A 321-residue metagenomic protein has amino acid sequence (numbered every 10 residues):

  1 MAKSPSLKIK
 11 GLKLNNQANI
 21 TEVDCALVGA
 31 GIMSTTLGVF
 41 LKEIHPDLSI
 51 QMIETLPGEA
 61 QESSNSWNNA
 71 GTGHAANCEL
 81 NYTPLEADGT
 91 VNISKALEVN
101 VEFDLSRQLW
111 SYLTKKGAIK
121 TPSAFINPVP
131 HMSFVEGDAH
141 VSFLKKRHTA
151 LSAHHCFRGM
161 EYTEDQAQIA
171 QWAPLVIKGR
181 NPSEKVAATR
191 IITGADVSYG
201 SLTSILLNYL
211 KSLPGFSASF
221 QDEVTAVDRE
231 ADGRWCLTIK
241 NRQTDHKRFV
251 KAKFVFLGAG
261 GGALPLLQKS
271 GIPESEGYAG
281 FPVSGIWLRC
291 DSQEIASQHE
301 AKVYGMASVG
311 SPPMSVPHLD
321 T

Functional and structural regions predicted by a protein language model:
M1-C25, E43-D47: Extreme N-terminal leader/targeting segments of oxidoreductases
I20, T121-F134, Q171-L213: Helix-loop-beta segment of a Rossmann-like dinucleotide-binding subdomain
V23-Q51: N-terminal Rossmann-like FAD-binding beta1-loop-alpha1 element of flavoenzymes
E43-S66: Glycine-rich FAD pyrophosphate-binding loop
G71-Q171: Dinucleotide-binding Rossmann-like beta1-alpha1 core, especially the glycine-rich loop that anchors the ADP
A75-N77, E274-K302: Central beta-strand plus flanking loop segment that forms part of the substrate or channel wall within the catalytic
A188-F254: Helical element adjacent to the flavin cofactor pocket in flavoenzyme catalytic cores
L257-I272: Flavin (primarily FAD) binding-site architecture
